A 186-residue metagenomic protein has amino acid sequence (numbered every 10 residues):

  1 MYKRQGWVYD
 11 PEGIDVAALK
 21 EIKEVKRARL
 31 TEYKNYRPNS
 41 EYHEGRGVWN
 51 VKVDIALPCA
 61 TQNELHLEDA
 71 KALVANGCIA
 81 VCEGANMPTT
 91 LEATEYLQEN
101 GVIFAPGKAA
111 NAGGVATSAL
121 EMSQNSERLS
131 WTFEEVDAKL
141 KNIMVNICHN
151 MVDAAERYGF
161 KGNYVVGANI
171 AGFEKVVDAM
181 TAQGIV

Functional and structural regions predicted by a protein language model:
M1-K52: Glycine-rich phosphate/diphosphate-binding loop of Rossmann-like nucleotide-binding domains
Q5-W7, E12-K20, T31, N63 (+4 more regions): Flexible, active-site-adjacent loop/turn segments at secondary-structure boundaries
H43-V53, N63-A80: Rossmann-fold NAD(P) dinucleotide-binding segment
L57-C59, G84: Short, well-ordered coil/turn residues at beta-beta hairpins and beta-strand->alpha-helix junctions within
A60-E68, P88-L91: Beta-loop-alpha module in the N-terminal Rossmann-like domain of NAD(P)-dependent dehydrogenases, especially those
A72-V186: Adenosine-phosphate binding glycine-rich loop
